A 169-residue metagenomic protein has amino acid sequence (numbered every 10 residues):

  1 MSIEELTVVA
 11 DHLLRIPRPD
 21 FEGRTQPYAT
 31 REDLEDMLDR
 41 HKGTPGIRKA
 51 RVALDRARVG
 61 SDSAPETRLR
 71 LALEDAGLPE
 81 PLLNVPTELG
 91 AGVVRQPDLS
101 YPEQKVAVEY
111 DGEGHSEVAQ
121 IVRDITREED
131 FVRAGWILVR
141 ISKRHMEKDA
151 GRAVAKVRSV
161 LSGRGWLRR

Functional and structural regions predicted by a protein language model:
M1-T25: Hydrophobic alpha-helical segments and helix pairs
P17-R169: Surface segments flanking catalytic/ligand-binding clefts of nucleic-acid enzymes
